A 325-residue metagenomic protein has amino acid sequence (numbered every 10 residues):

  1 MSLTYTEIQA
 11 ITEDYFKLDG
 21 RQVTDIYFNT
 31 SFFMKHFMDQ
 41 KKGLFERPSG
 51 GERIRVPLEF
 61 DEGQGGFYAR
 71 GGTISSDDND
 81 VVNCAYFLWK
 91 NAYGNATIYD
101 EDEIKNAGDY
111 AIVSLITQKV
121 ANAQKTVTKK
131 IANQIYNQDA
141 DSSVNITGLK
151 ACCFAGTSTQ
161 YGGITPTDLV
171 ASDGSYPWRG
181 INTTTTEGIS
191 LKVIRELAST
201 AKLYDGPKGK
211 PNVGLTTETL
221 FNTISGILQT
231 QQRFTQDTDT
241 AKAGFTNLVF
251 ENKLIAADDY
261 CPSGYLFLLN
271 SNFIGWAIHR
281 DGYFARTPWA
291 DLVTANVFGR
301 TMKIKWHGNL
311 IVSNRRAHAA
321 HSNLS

Functional and structural regions predicted by a protein language model:
M1-S325: Flexible, glycine/threonine- and acidic-rich loop/arm segments that mediate assembly and lattice contacts in viral
